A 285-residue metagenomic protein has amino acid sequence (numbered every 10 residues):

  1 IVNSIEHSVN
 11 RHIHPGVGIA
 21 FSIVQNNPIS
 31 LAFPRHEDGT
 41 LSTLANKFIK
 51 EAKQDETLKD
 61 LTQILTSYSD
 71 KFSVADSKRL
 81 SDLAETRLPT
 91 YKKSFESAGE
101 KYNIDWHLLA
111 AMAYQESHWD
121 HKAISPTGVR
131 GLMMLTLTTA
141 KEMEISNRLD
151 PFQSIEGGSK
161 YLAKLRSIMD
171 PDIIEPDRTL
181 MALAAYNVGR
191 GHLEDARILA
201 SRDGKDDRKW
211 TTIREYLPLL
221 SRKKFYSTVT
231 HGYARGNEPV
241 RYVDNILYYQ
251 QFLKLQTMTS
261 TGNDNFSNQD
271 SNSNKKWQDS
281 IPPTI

Functional and structural regions predicted by a protein language model:
I1-Q25, E194-D195, L199-K205: A ligand-binding cleft/hinge motif common to bilobed small-molecule-binding domains
I1-S8, D105-W106, A110, T136: Beta->alpha turn/N-cap motifs
S8-K47, S73-D76, S221-R222: Periplasmic-binding protein-like
S22, S30-F33, T43-L44, L180-F252: Catalytic and substrate-binding regions of cell-wall glycan-acting enzymes that process beta-1,4-linked
N27-D70, L88-P89, V240-V243, Y249-Q256: Extended ligand-binding regions for polar small-molecule ligands
S69-H118, F152-I155, M169-D170: Export/targeting segments at the very N-terminus of extracytoplasmic proteins
K122-S146, P151-K164, I246: Substrate-binding/active-site groove segments that recognize and process beta-1,4-linked N-acetyl-hexosamine
R241-I285: Low-complexity, Gly/Ser/Thr/Pro-rich intrinsically disordered linker/tail segments
